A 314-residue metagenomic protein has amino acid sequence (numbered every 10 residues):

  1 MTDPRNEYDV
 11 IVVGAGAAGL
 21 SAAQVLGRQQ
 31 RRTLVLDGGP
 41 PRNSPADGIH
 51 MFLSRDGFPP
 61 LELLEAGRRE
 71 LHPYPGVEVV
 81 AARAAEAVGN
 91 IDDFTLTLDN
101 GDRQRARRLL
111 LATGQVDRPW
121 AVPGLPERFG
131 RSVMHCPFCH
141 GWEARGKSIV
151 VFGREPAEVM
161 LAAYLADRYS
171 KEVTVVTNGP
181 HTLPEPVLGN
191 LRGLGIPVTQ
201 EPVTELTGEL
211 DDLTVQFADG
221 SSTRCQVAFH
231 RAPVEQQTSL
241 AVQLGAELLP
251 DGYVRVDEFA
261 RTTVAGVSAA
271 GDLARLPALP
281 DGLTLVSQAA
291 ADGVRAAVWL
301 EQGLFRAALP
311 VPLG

Functional and structural regions predicted by a protein language model:
M1-Y8, E78-K147, A228, V254-T263: FAD-binding core/adjacent interface of flavoenzyme oxidoreductases
T2-D3, Y8-E62, K147-S148, A157-H181: Beta1-alpha1 glycine-rich phosphate/pyrophosphate-binding loop at the start of Rossmann-like nucleotide-binding domains
G14, A106, A112-G114, P119-A121 (+4 more regions): Short, well-ordered coil/turn residues at beta-beta hairpins and beta-strand->alpha-helix junctions within
G27-R31, E172-T177, S287-L313: Internal hydrophobic alpha-helix adjacent to the cofactor/substrate pocket in enzyme cavities
R28, R32, G38-P40, D47-Y74 (+2 more regions): N-terminal glycine-rich dinucleotide-binding loop that anchors FAD/FMN and/or NAD(P) in oxidoreductases
E65-L98, R103-A106, Y169-R255, R306-G314: A Rossmann-like FAD-binding core segment of flavoenzymes
E127-E143, R231-S287, W299-Q302: FAD-site-proximal beta/loop scaffold in flavoenzymes
R131-F138, S148-A163, P184-E185: Active-site glycine-rich loop that binds ribose-phosphate moieties when present
